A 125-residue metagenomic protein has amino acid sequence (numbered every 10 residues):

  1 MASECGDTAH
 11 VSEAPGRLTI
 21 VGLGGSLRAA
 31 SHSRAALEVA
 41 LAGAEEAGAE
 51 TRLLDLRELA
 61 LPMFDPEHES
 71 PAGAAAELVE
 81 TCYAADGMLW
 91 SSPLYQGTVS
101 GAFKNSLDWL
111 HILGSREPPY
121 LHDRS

Functional and structural regions predicted by a protein language model:
M1-R17: Basic/polar N-terminal segments that are highly enriched at the extreme N-terminus, encompassing both cleavable
S3, P71-S125: Helix-loop-strand module that forms the ligand-binding subsite of alpha/beta enzymes
S12, G43, L53, V79-E80 (+1 more regions): Short secondary-structure boundary/capping segments
S12-A49: N-terminal beta1-alpha1 ligand-phosphate binding loop
A35-E38, P66-E69, F103-L107: Short, glycine/charged-enriched secondary-structure capping and boundary segments
R52-D55, W90-S92: Short beta-strand segments at enzyme active-site cores
L53-G73: N-terminal beta-loop-helix "entrance" segment that forms/cooperates in small-molecule cofactor or anionic ligand
